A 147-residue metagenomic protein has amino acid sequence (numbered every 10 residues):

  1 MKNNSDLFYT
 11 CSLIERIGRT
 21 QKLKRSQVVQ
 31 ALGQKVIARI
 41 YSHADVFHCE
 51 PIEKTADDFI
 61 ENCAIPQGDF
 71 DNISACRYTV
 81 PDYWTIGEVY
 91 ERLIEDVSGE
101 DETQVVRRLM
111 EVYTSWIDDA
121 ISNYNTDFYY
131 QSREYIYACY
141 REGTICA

Functional and structural regions predicted by a protein language model:
M1-T10: Short, compositionally biased strand/turn segments that nucleate or flank brief secondary-structure elements
N3, I14-E61: N-terminal interaction modules that seed assembly of large macromolecular complexes
N4, R77-S98, R108-A120: A structured, charge-rich N-terminal accessory region that forms the first stable segment of a protein and links
Y9-R16, E88-V89: A general alpha-helix detector
L23-V29, P66-D71, G99-V105: Short, surface-exposed acidic
A38, D58-D69, R92-G99: Amphipathic alpha-helical interaction surfaces
V46-D82: Long, compositionally biased
Y113-A147: Glycine-rich, aromatic-bearing surface loops/beta-hairpins
